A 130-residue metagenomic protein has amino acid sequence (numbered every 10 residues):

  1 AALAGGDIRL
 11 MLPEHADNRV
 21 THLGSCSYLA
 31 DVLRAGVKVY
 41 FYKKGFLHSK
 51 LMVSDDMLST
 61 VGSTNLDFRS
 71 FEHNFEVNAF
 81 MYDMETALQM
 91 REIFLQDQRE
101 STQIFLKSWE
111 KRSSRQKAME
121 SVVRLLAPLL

Functional and structural regions predicted by a protein language model:
A1-L130: PLD/PLD-like phosphodiesterase catalytic module centered on the HKD motif
